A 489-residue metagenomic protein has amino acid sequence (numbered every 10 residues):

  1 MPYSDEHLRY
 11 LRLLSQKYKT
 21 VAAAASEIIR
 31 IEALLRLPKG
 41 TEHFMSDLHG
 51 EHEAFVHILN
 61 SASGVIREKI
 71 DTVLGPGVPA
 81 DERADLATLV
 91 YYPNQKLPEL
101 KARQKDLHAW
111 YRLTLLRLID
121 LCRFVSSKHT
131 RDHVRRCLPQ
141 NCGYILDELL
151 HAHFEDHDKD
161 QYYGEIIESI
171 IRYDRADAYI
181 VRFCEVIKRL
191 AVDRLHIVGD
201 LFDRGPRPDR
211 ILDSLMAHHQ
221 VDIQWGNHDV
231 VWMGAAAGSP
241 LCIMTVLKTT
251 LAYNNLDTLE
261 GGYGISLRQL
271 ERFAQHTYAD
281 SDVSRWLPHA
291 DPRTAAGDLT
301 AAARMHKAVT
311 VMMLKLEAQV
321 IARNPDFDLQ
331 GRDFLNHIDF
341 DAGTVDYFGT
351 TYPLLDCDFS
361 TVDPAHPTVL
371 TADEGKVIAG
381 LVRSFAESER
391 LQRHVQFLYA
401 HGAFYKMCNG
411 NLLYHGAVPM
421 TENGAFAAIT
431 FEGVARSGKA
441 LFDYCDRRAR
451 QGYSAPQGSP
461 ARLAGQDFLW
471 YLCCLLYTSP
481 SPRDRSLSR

Functional and structural regions predicted by a protein language model:
M1-R483, R489: Feature recognizes metal-dependent phosphohydrolase scaffolds
